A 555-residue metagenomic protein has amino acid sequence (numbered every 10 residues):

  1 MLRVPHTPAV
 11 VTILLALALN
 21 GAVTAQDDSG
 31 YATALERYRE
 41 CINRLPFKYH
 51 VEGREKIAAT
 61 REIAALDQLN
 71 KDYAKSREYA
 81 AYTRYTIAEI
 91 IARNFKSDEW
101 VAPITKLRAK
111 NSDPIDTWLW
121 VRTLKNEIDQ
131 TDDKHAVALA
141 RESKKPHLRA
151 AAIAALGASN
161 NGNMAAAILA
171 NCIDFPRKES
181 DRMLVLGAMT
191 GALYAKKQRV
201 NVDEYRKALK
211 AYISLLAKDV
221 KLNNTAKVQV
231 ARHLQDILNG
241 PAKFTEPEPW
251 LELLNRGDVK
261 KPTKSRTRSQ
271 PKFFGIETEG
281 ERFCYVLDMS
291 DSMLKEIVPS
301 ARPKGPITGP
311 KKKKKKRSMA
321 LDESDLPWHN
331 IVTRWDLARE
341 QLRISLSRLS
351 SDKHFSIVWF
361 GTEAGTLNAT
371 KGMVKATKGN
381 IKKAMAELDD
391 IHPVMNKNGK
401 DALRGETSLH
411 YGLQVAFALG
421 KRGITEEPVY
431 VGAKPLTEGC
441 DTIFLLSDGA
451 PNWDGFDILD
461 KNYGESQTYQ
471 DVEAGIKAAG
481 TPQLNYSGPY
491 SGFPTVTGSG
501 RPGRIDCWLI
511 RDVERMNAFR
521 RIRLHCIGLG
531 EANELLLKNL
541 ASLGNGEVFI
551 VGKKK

Functional and structural regions predicted by a protein language model:
M1-V11: Bacterial N-terminal signal peptides that target proteins for export
A9-N20: Bacterial N-terminal signal peptides
G21-D27: Boundary at the C-terminal end of the N-terminal hydrophobic targeting segment
D28-E40, A59-K75, F95-A109, D129-E142 (+3 more regions): Amphipathic alpha-helical scaffolding segments comprising HEAT/armadillo-like alpha-solenoid repeats
E40-K48, A74-Y82, A109-I115, R141-H147 (+4 more regions): Short coil turns that connect the paired helices of HEAT/ARM alpha-solenoid repeats
N43, F47-T60, Y82-K96, I115-D129 (+4 more regions): Structural detector for internal amphipathic alpha-helices that build alpha-solenoid repeat scaffolds
A151, F274, E279-C284, S290-S300 (+4 more regions): Exposed acidic/Ser/Thr-rich ligand/metal-binding surfaces
G240-E323, P435: Acidic, polar low-complexity linker/tail segments
